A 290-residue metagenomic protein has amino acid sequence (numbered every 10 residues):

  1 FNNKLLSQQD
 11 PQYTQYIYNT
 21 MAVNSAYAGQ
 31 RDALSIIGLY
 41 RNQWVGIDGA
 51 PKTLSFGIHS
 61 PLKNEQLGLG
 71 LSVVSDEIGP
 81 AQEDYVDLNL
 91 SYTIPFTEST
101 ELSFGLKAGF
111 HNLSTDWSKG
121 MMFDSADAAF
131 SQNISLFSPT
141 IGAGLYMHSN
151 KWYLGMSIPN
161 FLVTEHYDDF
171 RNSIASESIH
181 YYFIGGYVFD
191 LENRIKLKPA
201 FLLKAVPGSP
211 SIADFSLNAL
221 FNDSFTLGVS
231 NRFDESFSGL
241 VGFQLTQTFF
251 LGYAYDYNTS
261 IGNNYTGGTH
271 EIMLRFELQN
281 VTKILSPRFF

Functional and structural regions predicted by a protein language model:
F1-L6: C-terminal segment of classical bacterial N-terminal signal peptides
Q8-F290: Subset of outer-membrane beta-barrel
